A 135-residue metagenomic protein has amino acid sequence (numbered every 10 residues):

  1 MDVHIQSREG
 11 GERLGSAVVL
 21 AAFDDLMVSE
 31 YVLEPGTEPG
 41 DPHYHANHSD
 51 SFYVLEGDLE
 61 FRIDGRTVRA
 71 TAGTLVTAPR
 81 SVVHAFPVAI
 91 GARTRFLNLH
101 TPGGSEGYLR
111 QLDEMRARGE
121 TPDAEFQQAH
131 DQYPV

Functional and structural regions predicted by a protein language model:
R8-P42, H48: A short glycine-rich, His/Asp/Glu-containing loop-to-beta-strand
L26, D58, R66-V68: Well-ordered beta-strand scaffold positions
E30-E34, Y44-R62, L99: Short, conserved beta-strand element in jelly-roll/cupin
P35-T37, G73, S81, G91: Tight coil/turn sites that cap or link beta-strands
G40-P42, I63-V68: Short beta-strand segments
E60, R80-E106: Ligand-binding loop in jelly-roll beta-barrel domains
G65-V83: Short acidic-glycine-tyrosine-enriched beta hairpin
G107-V135: Acidic/histidine-enriched, glycine/proline-rich intrinsically disordered or flexible terminal extensions
